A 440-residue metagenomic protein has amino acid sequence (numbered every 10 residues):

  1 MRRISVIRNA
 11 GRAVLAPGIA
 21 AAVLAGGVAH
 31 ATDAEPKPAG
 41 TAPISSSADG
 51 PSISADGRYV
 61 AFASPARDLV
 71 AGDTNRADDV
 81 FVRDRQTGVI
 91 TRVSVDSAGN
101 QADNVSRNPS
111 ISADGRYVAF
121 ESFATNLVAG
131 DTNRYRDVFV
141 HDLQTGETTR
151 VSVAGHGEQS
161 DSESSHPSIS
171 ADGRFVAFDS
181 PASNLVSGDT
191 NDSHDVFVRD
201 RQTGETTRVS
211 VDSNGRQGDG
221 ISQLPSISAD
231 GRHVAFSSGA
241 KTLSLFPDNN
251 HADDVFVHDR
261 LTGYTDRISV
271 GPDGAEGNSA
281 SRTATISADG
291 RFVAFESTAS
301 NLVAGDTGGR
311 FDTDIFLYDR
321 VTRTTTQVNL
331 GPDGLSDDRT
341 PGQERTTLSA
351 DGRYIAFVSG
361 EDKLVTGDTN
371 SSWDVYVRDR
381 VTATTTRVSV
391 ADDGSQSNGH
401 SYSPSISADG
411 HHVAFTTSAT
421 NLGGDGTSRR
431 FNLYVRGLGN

Functional and structural regions predicted by a protein language model:
M1-A31: Secretory targeting and sorting signals
H30-N440: Conserved "turn/edge" positions that cap or connect secondary-structure elements within repeat/scaffolded domains
